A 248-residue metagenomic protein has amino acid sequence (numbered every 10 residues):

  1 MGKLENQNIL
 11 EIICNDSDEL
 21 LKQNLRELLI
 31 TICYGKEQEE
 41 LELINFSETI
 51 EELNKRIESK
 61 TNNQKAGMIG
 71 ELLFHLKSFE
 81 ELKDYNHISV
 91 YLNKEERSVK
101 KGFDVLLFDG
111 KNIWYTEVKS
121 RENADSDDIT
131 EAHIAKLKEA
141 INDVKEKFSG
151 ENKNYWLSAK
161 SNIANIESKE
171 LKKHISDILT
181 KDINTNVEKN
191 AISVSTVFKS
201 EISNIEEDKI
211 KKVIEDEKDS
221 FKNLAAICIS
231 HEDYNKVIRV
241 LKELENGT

Functional and structural regions predicted by a protein language model:
M1-L72: Interdomain/boundary linker segments immediately adjacent to catalytic/signaling cores
L72-E81: Amphipathic alpha-helical segments that form well-ordered structural scaffolds and often line/cohere around active
E80-S98: A short acidic/basic microdomain associated with nuclease active sites
K101-F103: Change "...and in nucleic-acid phosphodiester-cleaving endonucleases..." to "...and in nucleic-acid processing enzymes
L107-Y115: Active-site beta-strand-loop-beta-strand hairpin of nuclease catalytic cores that positions key catalytic residues
S120-V197: Catalytic cores of nucleic-acid endonucleases
E188-N223: C-terminal structured domain segments
K212-T248: Charge-rich, low-complexity intrinsically disordered segments
